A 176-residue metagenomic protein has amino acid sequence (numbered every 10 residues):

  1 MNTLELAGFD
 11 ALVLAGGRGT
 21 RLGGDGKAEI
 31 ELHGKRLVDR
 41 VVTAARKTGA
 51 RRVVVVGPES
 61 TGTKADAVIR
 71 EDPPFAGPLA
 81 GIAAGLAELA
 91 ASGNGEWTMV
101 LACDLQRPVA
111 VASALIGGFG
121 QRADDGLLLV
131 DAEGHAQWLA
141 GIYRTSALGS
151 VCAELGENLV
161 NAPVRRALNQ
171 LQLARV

Functional and structural regions predicted by a protein language model:
N2-A162, A167-V176: Nucleotide and nucleotide-moiety/phosphate-recognizing core
